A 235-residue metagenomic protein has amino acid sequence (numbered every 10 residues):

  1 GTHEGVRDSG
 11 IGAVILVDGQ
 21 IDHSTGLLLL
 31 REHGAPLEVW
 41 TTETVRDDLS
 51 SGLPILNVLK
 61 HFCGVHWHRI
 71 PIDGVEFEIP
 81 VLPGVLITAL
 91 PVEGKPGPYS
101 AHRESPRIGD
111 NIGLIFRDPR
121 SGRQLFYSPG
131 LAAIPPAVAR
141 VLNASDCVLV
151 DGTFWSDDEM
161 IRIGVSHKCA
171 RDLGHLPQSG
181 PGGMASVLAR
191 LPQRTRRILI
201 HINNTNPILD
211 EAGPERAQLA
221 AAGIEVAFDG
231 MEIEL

Functional and structural regions predicted by a protein language model:
G1-G19, T25-H33, I134-V141: Pre-active-site segment of Zn-dependent metallo-hydrolases
G1-H3, R69-V141, D229-L235: Core dinuclear metal-dependent hydrolase active-site scaffold
I11-G12, L37-V45, L149-D151, I198-L199: Short internal beta-strands
V14-S24, R197-N206: Histidine-centered catalytic micro-motifs
T25-G34, P207-E215: Metal-dependent catalytic neighborhoods of phosphoester/phosphodiester hydrolases
L30-L56, H61-W67: Long, hydrophobic, well-ordered secondary-structure blocks that form the structural core and pocket-lining surfaces
P36-E38, G64-H66, L86, D146 (+2 more regions): Residues at the starts of beta-strands that form the adenosine-phosphate
G109-N111, R120-Q124, A132-G230: Cap/insert and terminal regions of metallo-dependent hydrolase folds
